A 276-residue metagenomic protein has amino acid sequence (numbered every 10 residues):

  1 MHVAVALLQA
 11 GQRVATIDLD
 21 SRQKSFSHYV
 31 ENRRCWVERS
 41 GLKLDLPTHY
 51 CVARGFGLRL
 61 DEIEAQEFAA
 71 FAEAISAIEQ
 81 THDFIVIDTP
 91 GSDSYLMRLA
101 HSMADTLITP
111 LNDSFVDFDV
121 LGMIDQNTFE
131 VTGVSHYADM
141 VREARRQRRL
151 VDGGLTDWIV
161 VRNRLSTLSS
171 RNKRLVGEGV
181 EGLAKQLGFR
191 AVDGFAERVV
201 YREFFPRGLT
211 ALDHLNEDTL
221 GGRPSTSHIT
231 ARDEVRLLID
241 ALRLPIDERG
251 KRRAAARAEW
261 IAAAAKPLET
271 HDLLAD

Functional and structural regions predicted by a protein language model:
M1, F68-A72, V235, I239: Short, well-ordered alpha-helical scaffold segments within catalytic/effector domains
H2, A6, L99: Active-site signature of alpha/beta-hydrolase-fold catalytic machinery across serine- and Asp/Cys-nucleophile hydrolases
V5-I85, G91, N216-E217: P-loop/Walker-type NTP enzyme "switch/lid" segment
A10, P90-D193: Conserved catalytic-core segment of NTP-binding enzymes
K24-S25, F118, R202-E203: A short beta-to-alpha transition loop/helix N-cap that caps and shapes the active-site region
N32-W36, Q126-T128, T210-L212: Short, hinge-like loop/turn segments at secondary-structure boundaries
E67, D117-L121, A231-V235: Phosphate/oxyanion-binding active-site loops and adjacent basic polyanion-contact surfaces
R149-D276: C-terminal lobe/tail of nucleotide-utilizing enzymes
